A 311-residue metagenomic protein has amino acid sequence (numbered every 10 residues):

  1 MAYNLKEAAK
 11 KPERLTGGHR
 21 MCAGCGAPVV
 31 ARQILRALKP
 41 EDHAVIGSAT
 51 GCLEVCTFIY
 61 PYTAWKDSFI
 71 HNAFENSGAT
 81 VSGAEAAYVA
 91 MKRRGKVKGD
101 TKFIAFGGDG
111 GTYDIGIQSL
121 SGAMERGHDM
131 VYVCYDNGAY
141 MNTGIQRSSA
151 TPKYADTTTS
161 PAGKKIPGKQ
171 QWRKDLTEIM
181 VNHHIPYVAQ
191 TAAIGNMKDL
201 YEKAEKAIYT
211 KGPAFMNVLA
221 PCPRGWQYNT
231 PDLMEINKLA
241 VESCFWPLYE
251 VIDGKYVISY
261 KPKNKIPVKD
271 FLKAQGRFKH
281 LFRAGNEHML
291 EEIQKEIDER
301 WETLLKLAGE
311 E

Functional and structural regions predicted by a protein language model:
M1-R14, H19, V241-E311: Conserved acidic/glycine
A2-Y132, I145-A155: Cofactor-binding active-site loop characterized by glycine-rich and histidine/acidic residues
P12, G24, P28, F74-G78 (+5 more regions): Electropositive phosphate-/nucleotide-binding environments in soluble metabolic enzymes
R32, R36, E178, E202-E205 (+2 more regions): A broad, structural surface signal
K39, A49, P152, N196 (+2 more regions): Alpha-helix initiation/capping motif
R94-F103, D114-V131, Y135-K269: Glycine-rich ThDP/TPP pyrophosphate-binding loop and its adjacent helix/strand module within ThDP-dependent enzymes
